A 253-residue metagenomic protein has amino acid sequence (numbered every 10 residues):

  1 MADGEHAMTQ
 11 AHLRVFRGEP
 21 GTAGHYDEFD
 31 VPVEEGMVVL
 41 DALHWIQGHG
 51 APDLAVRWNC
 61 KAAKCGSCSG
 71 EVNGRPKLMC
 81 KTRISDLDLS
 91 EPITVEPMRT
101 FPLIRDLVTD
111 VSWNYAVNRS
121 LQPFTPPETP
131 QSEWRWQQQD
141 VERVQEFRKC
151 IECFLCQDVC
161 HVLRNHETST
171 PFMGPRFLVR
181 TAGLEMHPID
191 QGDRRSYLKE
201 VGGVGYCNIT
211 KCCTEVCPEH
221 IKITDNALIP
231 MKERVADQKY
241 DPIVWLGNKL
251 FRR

Functional and structural regions predicted by a protein language model:
A2-N114, F147, Q157, H161 (+2 more regions): Iron-sulfur-associated redox domains of electron-transfer enzymes in respiratory and anaerobic energy metabolism
M37-H49, E96-R253: Ferredoxin-type iron-sulfur electron-transfer modules in oxidoreductases and energy-metabolism complexes
